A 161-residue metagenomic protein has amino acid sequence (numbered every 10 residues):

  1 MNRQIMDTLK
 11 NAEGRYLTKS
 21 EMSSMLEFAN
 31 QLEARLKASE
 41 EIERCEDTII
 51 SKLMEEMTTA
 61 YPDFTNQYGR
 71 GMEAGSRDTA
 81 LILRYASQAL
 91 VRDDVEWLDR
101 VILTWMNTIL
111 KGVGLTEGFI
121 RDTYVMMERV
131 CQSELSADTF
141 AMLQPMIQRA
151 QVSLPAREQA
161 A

Functional and structural regions predicted by a protein language model:
M1-W105, K111-L115, F119-R121, V125 (+1 more regions): Core of compact, soluble alpha-helical bundle domains
